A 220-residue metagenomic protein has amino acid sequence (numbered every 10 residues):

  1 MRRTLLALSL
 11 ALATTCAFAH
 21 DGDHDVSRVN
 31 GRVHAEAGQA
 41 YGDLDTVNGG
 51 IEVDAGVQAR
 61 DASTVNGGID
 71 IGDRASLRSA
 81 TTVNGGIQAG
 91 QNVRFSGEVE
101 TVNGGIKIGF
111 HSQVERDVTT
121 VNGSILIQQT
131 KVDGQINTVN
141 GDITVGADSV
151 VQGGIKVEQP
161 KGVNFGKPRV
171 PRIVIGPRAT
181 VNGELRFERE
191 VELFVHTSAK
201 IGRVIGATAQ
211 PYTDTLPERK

Functional and structural regions predicted by a protein language model:
M1-K220: Intrinsically disordered, low-complexity terminal regions
